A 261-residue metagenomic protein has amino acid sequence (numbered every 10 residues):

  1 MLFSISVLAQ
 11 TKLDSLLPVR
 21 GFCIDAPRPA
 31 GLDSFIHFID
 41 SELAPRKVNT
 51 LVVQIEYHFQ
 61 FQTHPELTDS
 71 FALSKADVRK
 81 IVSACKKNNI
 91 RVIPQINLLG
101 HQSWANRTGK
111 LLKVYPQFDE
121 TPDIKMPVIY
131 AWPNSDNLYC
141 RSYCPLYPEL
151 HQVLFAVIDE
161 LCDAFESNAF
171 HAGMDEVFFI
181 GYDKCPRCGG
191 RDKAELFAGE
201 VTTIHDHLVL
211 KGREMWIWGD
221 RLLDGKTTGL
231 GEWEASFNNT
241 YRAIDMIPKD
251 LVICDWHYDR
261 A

Functional and structural regions predicted by a protein language model:
M1-K12: Bacterial Sec-dependent N-terminal signal peptides
Q10-L17, A26: Contiguous, structured surface segment used for ligand recognition
V19-G21: Transmembrane beta-strand segments of Gram-negative outer membrane beta-barrel proteins
C23-L251: Aromatic-lined carbohydrate-binding surfaces of glycoside hydrolases
C254-H257: Catalytic beta/alpha-barrel core
A261: Flexible, acidic glycine-rich loops studded with aromatic residues
